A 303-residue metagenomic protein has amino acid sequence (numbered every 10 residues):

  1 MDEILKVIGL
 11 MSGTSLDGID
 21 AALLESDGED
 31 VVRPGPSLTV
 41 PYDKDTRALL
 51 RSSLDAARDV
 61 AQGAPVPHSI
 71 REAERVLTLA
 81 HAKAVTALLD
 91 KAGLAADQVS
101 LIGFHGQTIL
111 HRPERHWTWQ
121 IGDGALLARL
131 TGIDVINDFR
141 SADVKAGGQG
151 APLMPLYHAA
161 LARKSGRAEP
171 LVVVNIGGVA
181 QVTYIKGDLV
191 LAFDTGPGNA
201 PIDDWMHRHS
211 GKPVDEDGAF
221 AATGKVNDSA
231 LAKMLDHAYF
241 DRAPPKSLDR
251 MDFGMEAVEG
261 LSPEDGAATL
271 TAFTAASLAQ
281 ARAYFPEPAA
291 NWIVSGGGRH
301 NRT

Functional and structural regions predicted by a protein language model:
D2-I4, A95-Q98, R167-E169, P286-A290: Short helix-loop-beta connector
E3, S12-G28, K186, D204 (+1 more regions): Catalytic phosphate/nucleotide-handling subdomain of diverse soluble enzymes
V7-M11, Q98-G103, L171-N175, A192: Short glycine-aspartate micro-motif
I19-L24, P36-S52, I136-K164, P170-D241: Glycine-rich phosphate-binding loop plus the immediately following alpha-helix
E25-L88: Glycine-rich nucleotide/cofactor/substrate-binding loop typically near the N-terminus or early in the first domain
A61-G122: Short beta-strand-loop/turn "lid" adjacent to the catalytic site in phosphate-handling enzymes
Q98-L156: Glycine-rich phosphate-binding loop and adjoining helix at the ATP-binding site of ATP-dependent phosphoryl-transfer
K212-N291, N301-T303: A contiguous, well-structured pocket-lining segment that forms one wall/lid of small-molecule binding clefts in soluble
